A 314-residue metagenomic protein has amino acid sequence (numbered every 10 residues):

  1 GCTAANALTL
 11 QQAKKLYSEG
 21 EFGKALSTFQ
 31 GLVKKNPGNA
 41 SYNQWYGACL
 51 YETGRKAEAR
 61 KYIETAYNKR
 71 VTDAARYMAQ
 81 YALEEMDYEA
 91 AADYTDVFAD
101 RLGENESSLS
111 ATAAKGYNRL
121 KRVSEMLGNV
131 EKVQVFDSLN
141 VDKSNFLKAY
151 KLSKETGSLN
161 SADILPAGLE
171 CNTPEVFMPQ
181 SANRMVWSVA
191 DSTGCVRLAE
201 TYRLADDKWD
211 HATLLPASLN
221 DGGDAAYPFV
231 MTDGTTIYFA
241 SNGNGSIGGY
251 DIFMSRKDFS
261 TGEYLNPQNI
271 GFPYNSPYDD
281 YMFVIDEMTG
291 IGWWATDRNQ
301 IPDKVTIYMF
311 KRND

Functional and structural regions predicted by a protein language model:
L8-K35: Alpha-helical segment of the N-proximal tetratricopeptide repeat
E52, K69, D73, Y77 (+4 more regions): Short, conserved micro-motifs composed of acidic
